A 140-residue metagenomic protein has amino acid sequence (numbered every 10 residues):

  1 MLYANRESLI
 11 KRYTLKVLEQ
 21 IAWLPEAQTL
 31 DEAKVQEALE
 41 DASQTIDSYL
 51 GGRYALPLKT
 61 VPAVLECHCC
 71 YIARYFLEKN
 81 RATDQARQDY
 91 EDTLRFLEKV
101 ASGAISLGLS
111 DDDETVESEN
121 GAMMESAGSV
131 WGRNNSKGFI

Functional and structural regions predicted by a protein language model:
M1-L65, N120-I140: Conserved short "hinge" loops at termini or chain/domain junctions
L30, L56, A63, C67 (+3 more regions): Short, surface-exposed, charged/polar-biased interaction segments
A38, A42, C69, A86-T93: Amphipathic alpha-helical interface surfaces
S48, G52, V64-T83: Ordered, amphipathic secondary-structure segments that act as subunit-interaction surfaces in large macromolecular
Y75-I140: Short loop/turn elements at secondary-structure junctions
